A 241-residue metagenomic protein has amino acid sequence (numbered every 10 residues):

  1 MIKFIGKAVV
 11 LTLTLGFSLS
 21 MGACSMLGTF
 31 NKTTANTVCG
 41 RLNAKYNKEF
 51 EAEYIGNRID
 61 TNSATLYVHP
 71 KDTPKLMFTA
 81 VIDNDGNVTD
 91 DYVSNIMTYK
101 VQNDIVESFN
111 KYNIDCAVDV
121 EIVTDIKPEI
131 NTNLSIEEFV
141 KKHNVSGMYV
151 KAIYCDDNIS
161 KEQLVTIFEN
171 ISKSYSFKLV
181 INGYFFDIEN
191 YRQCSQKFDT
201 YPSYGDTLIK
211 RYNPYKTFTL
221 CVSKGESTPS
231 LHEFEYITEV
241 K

Functional and structural regions predicted by a protein language model:
M1-V10: Bacterial N-terminal signal peptides that target proteins for export
T12-S18: Hydrophobic membrane-insertion alpha-helices, especially the h-region of bacterial N-terminal signal peptides
S20-A23: C-terminal motif of bacterial Sec signal peptides marking the signal peptidase cleavage site
L27-E53, V101-N113: Short, non-transmembrane alpha-helical segments in secretory-pathway proteins
E49-I82: Exposed beta-strand-loop-beta-strand "reactive/processing" segments of non-cytosolic proteins
L76-T98: A short, surface-exposed beta-strand/turn
V93-L208, Y212, T219-C221, T228-K241: Metal-dependent nuclease catalytic core centered on acidic motifs
